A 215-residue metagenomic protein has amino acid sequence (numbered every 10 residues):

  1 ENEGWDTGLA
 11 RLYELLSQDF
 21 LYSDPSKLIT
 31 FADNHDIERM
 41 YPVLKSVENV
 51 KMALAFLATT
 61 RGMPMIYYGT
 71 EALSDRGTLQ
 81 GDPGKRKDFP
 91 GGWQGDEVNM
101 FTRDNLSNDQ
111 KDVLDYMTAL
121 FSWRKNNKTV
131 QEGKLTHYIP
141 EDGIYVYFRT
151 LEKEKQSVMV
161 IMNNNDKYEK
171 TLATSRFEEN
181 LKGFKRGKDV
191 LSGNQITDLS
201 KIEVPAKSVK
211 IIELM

Functional and structural regions predicted by a protein language model:
E1: Substrate-binding surface in catalytic domains of secreted glycosidases
G4-E14, Y22-P25, F31-N34, R39-L181 (+1 more regions): Loop/helix patches that line or flank the sugar-binding groove of alpha-linked glycan CAZymes
L16-Q18, L199: Short, P/G- and charge-enriched loop/turn segments at secondary-structure junctions
S26-K27, L199: Short loop/turn microsegments at loop-to-beta-strand junctions
S175-G193: Solvent-exposed beta-hairpin/edge-strand motifs
T197-M215: C-terminal beta-strand-rich structural cap/linker in extracellular carbohydrate-active enzymes
